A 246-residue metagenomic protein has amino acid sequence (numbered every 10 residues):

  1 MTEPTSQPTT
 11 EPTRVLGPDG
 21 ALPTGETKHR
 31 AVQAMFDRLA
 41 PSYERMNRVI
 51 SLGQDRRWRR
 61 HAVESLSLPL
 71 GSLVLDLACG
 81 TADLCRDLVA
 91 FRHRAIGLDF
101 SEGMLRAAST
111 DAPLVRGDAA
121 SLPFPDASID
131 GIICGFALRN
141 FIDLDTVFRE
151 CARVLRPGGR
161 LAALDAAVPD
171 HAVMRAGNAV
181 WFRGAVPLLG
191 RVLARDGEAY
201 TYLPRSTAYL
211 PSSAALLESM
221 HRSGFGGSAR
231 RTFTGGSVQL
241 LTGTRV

Functional and structural regions predicted by a protein language model:
T2-S42, F182: N-terminal, positively charged/glycine-rich alpha-helical extensions of SAM-dependent methyltransferases
R30, L98, L164-S219, A229: C-terminal alpha-helical "lid/dimerization" subdomain adjacent to the S-adenosyl-L-methionine
S42-R45, S51-L70: Conserved alpha-helix/loop element of class I SAM-dependent methyltransferases that forms part of the SAM/SAH-binding
Y43, I132-I133: Hydrophobic beta-strand segment of the Class I
L73-L122: Class I SAM-dependent methyltransferase SAM/SAH-binding core
A120-G131: A short acidic, Gly/Pro-enriched loop at the edge of an enzyme's catalytic core that lines a small-molecule cofactor
D145-R160: A short glycine-rich, Lys/Arg-flanked "PGG" loop and its adjoining helix->strand segment in the class I
S223-G226, T232-V246: Core SAM-dependent methyltransferase catalytic element
